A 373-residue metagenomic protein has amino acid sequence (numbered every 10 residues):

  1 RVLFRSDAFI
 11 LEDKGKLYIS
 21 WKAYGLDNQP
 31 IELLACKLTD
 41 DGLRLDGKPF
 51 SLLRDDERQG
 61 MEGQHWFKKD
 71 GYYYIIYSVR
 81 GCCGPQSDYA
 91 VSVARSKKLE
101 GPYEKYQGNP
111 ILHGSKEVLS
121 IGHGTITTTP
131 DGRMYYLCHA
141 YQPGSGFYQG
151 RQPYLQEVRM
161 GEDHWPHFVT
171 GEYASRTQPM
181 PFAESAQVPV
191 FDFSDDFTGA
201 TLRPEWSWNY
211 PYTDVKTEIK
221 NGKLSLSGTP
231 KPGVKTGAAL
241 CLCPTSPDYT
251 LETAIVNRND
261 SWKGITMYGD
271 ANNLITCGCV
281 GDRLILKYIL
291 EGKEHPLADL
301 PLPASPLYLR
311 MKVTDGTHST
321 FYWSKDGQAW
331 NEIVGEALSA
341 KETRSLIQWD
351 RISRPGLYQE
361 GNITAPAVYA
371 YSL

Functional and structural regions predicted by a protein language model:
R1-L373: Carbohydrate-active catalytic/glycan-binding domains of CAZyme proteins, especially the secreted or lumenal ectodomains
